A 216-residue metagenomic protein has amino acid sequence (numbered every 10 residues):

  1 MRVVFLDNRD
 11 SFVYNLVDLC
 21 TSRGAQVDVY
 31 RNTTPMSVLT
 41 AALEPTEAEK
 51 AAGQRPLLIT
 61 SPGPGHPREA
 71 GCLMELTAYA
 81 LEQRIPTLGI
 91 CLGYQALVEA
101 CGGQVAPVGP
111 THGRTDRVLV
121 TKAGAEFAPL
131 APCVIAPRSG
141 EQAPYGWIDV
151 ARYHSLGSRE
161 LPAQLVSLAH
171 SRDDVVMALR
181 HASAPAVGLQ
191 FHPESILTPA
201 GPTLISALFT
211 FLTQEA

Functional and structural regions predicted by a protein language model:
M1-V4, P56: Extreme N-terminal starter segment of soluble prokaryotic enzymes
V13: Active-site-adjacent helical/loop segments in soluble small-molecule enzymes
L19-A25: A short, Lys/Arg-enriched amphipathic alpha-helix followed by its capping loop at the start of a domain
Q26-T34: A short beta-strand-loop structural module common to alpha/beta enzyme folds
M36-Q54: Short amphipathic alpha-helix with an adjacent loop that forms part of the alpha/beta core around
Q54-F127: Cysteine-nucleophile active-site neighborhood
P129-S183: Catalytic beta-strand/loop cores that center a nucleophilic Ser/Cys/Thr and support acyl-enzyme chemistry
I196-A216: Acyltransferase
